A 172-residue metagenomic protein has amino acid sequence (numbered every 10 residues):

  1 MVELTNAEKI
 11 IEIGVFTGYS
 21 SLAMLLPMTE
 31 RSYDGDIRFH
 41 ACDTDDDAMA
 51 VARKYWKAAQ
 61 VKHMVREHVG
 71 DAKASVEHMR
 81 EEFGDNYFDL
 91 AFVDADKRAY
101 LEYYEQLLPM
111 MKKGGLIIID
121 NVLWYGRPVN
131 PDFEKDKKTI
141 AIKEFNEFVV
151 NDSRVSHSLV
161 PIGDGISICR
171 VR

Functional and structural regions predicted by a protein language model:
M1-R172: S-adenosylmethionine/decaboxylated-SAM
